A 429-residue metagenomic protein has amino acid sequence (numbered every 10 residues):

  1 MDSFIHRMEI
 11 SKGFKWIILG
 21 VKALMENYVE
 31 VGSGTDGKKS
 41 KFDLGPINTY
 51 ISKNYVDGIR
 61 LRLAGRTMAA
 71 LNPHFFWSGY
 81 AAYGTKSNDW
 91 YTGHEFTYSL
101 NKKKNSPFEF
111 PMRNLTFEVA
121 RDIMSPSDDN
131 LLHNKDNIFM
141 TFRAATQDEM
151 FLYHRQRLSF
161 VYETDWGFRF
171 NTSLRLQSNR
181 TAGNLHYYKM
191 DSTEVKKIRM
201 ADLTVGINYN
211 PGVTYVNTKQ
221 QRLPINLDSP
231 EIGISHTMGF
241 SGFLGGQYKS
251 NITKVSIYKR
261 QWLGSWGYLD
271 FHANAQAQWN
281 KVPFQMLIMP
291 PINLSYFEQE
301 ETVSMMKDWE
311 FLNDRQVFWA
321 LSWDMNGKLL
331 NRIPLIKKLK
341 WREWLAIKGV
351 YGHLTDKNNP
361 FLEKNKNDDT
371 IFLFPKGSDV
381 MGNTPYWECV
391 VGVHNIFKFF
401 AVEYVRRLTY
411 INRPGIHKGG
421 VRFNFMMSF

Functional and structural regions predicted by a protein language model:
M1-F429: Exposed, low-structure sequence patches enriched in small/polar residues
